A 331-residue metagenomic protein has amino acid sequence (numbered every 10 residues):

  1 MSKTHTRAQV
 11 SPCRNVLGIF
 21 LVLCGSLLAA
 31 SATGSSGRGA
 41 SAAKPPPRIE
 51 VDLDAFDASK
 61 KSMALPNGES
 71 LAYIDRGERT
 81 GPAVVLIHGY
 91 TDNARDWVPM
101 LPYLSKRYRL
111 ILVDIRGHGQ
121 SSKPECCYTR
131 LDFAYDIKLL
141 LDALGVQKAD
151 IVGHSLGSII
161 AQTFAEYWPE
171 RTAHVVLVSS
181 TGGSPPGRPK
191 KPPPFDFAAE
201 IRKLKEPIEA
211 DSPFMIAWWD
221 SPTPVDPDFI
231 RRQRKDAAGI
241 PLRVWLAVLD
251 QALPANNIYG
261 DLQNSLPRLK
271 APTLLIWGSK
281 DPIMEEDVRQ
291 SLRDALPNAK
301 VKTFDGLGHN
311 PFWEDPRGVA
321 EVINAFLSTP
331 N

Functional and structural regions predicted by a protein language model:
S2-K3, C13-I19, L23-V84, K106-Y108 (+3 more regions): Alpha/beta-hydrolase fold catalytic core
P66-N67, I74, L112-L156, Y167 (+1 more regions): Active-site loop/oxyanion-hole signature of alpha/beta-hydrolase fold enzymes
E69, I74-Q120: Conserved HGGG/HGGXW glycine-rich cap/lid loop of the alpha/beta-hydrolase fold
E166-Y167, V175-P207: Flexible "cap/lid" loop of the alpha/beta hydrolase fold
R188-P192, E206-R268: Conserved alpha/beta-hydrolase catalytic His-Asp/Glu region
N256, K280-M284: Acidic catalytic loop of the alpha/beta-hydrolase fold
L269, L275-W277: Short beta-strand/loop motif that positions the catalytic acidic residue of the alpha/beta-hydrolase fold
A299-N331: Catalytic active-site module of serine/aspartate enzymes centered on a nucleophile-bearing elbow/loop
